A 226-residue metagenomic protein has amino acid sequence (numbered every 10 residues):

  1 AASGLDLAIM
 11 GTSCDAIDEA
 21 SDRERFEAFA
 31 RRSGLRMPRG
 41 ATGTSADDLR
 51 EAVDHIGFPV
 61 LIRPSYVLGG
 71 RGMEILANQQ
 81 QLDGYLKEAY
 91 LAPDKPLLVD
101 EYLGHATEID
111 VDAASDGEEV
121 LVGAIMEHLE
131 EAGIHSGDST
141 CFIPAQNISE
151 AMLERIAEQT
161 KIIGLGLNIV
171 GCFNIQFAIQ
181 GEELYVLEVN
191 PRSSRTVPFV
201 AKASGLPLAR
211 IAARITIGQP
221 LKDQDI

Functional and structural regions predicted by a protein language model:
A1, L7-G11, F29, S33-G34 (+3 more regions): ATP-dependent carboxylate activation and anion-phosphoryl transfer catalytic cores that bind Mg-ATP to form
A1-S21, R36-T42: A short, GP-enriched loop/loop-strand-helix hinge that lies immediately N-terminal to, or at the N-terminal rim
G40-S45, I75-N78: Short acidic-hydrophobic, aromatic-tinged amphipathic segments that line or gate anion-handling sites
D48-L49: Short acidic active-site motifs
